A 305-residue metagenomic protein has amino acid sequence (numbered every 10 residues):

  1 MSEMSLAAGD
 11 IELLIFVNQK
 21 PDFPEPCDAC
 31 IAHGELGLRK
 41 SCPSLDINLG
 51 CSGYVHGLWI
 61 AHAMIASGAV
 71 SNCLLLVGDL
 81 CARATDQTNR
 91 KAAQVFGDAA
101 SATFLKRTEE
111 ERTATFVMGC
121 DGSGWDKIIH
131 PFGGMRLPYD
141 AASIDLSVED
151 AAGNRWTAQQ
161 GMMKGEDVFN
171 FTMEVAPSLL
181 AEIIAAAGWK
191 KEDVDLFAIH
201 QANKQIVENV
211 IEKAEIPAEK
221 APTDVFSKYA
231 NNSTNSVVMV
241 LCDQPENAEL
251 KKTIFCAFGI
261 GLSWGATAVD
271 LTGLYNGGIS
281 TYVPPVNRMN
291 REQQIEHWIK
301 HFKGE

Functional and structural regions predicted by a protein language model:
M1-E12, S178-D193, Q244-P245: Phosphate/pyrophosphate-binding loops at sites that engage ATP/ADP/AMP, CoA/4′-phosphopantetheine, polyphosphate
D10-D22: Short beta-strand-loop/turn "lid" adjacent to the catalytic site in phosphate-handling enzymes
I11, V70-S71, V194, L250: Short, high-confidence coil segments that cap the C-terminus of an alpha-helix and link into the following beta-strand
V17, N48, C73-D79, L105 (+2 more regions): Short beta-strand segments
K20-D22, G34, R39-S41, I47-A66 (+3 more regions): Claisen-condensing/thiolase-fold acyl-transfer catalytic domains that form or cleave C-C bonds in fatty acid
C27-C30: Glycine-rich loop at the start of a catalytic domain that most often binds anionic cofactors/ligands
A66-A100: Flexible, glycine-rich active-site loops centered on histidine and acidic residues that chelate a metal or position
N89-N170, E174, S178, D270-E305: Condensing-enzyme catalytic core mediating Claisen C-C bond formation in acyl metabolism
